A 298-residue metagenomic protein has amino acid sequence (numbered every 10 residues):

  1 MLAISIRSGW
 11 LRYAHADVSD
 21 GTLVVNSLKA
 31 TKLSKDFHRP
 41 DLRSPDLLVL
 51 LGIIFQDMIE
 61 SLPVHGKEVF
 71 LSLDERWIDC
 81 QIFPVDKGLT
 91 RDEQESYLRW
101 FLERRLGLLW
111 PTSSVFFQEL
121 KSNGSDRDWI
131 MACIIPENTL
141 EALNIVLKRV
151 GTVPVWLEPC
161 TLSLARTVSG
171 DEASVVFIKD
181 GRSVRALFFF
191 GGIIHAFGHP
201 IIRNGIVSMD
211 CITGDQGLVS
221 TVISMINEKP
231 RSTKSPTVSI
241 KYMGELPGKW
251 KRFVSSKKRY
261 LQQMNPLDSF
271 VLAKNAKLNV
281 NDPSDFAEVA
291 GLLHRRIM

Functional and structural regions predicted by a protein language model:
M1-M298: Hydrophobic/aromatic-enriched cytosolic interaction surfaces used to assemble or bind macromolecules
